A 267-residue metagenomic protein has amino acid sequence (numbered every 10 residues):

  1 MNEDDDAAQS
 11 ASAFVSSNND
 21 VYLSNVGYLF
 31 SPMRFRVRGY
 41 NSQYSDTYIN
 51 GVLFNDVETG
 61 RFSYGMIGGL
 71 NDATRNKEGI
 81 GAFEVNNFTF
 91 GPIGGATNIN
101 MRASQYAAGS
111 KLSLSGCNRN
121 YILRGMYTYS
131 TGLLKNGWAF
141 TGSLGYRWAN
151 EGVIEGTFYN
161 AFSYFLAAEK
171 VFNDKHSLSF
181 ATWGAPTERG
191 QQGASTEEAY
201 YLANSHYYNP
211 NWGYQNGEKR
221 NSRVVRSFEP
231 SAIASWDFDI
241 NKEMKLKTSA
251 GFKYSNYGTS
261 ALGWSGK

Functional and structural regions predicted by a protein language model:
D5-S16, M33-R36, Y64-G69, K77-G79 (+2 more regions): N-terminal periplasmic accessory domains that precede and gate Gram-negative outer-membrane beta-barrel machines
S12-L53, A82: Extracytoplasmic beta-strand/coil segments of soluble accessory domains associated with Gram-negative outer-membrane
N18, G79-G81, G109-L112, R147-E151 (+2 more regions): Extracytoplasmic loops and strand-loop junctions of Gram-negative outer membrane beta-barrel proteins
V21-N25, V52-F83, N100-R102, Y106 (+2 more regions): Short acidic/polar hinge/loop motifs at secondary-structure boundaries that mediate gating or recognition
S24, E84-F88, L114-N118, V153-E155 (+2 more regions): Outer-membrane beta-barrel domain signature
D46-Y48, E78, G109-K111, A139-S143 (+4 more regions): Residue-level detector of the transmembrane beta-barrel scaffold of outer-membrane proteins
K111-A149, V153-Q192, V224, P230-I240: Transmembrane beta-barrel wall of Gram-negative outer-membrane proteins
S177-S235, G258-K267: Acidic/polar loop-and-plug regions of large Gram-negative outer-membrane beta-barrel proteins
